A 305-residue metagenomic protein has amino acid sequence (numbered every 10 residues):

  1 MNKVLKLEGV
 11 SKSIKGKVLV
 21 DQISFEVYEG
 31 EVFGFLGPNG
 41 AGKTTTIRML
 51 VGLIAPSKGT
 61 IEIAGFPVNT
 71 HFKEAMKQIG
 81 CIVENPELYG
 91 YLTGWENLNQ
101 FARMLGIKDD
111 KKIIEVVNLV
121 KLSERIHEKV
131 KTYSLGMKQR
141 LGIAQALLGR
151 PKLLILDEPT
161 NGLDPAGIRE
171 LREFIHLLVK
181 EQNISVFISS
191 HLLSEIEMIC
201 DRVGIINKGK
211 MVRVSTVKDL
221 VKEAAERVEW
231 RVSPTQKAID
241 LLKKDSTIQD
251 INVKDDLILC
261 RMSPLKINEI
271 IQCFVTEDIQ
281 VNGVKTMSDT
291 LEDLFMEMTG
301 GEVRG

Functional and structural regions predicted by a protein language model:
M1-V4, E302-G305: Short, Lys/Arg-enriched, disordered terminal segments
N2-L5, K12-I188, L193-N207, M211-R213: ABC transporter nucleotide-binding domains
P67, K108, S123, I248-Q249 (+2 more regions): Short coil/loop linkers at secondary-structure junctions
K77, R169, E173, S194 (+4 more regions): Solvent-exposed alpha-helical segments within well-ordered globular domains of core cellular machineries
Q78, N97, K112, F174 (+5 more regions): Hydrophobic alpha-helical segments typical of transmembrane helices and their membrane-interface/capping positions
R103-G106, G300-R304: Non-catalytic alpha-helical coupling and interface elements of nucleotide-dependent molecular machines and regulators
E173-R261: ABC transporter nucleotide-binding domain
E226-M298, G305: Short, charged/small-residue-rich alpha-helical element at the C-terminal edge of ABC transporter nucleotide-binding
